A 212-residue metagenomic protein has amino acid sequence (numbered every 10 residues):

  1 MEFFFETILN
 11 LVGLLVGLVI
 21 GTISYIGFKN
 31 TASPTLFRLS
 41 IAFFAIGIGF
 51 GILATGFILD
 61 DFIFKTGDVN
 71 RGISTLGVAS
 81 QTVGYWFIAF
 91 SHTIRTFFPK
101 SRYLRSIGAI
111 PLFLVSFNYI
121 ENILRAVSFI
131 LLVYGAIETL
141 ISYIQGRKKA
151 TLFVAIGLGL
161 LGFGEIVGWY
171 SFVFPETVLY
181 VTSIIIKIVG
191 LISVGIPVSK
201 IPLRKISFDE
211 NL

Functional and structural regions predicted by a protein language model:
M1-L18, F117-A126: Hydrophobic transmembrane alpha-helical segments in integral membrane proteins
G13-I23, R38-F62, V154-S171, G190: Hydrophobic alpha-helical transmembrane segments of multi-pass membrane proteins
V19-T31, L36, L53-S106, V198-K205: Internal transmembrane alpha-helix with an interfacial aromatic "cap," most often the third helix
T31-F43, T96-R105, R147-G157, E210: Membrane-interfacial loop-to-transmembrane alpha-helix junctions, especially the N-terminal start
K65-T75, L124-S128, E176-I186: Non-cytosolic membrane-interface motifs at loop->transmembrane helix junctions
S80-G84, N122-A136: Generic alpha-helical transmembrane segments
K100-I123: Membrane-helix boundary elements
I137-L212: C-terminal transmembrane-bundle signature of multipass membrane proteins, characterized by strong activation on
